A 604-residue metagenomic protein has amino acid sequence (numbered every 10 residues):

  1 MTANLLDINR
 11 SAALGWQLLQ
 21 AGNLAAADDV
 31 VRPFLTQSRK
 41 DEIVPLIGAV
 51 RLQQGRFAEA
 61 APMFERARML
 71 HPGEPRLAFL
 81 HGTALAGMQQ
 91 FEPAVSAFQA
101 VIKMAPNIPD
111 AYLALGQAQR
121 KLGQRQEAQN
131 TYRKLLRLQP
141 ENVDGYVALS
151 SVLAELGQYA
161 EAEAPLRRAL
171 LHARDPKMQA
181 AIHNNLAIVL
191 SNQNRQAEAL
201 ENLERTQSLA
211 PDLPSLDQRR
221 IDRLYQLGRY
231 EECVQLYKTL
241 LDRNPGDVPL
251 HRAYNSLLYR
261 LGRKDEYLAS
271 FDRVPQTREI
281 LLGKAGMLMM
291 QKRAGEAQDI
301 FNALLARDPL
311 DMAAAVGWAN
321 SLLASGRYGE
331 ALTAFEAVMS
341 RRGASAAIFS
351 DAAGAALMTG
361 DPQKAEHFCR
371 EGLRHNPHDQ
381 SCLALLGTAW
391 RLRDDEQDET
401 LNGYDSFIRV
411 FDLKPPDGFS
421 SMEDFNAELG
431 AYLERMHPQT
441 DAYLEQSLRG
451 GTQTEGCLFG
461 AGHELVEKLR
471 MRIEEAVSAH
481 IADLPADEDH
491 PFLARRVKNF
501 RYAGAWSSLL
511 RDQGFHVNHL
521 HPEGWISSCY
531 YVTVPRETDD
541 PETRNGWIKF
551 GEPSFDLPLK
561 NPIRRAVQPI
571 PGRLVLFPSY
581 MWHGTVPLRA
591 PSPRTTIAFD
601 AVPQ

Functional and structural regions predicted by a protein language model:
L5, S38-R39, P72, P106 (+8 more regions): Short coil turns that delineate tetratricopeptide repeat
R10, I43, L77, A111 (+8 more regions): TPR alpha-solenoid repeat register
Q20, Q53, G87, K121 (+8 more regions): Register position in tetratricopeptide repeats
E399-R495, F515: Non-heme Fe(II)/2-oxoglutarate
G460-E474, S478-L576, M581-Q604: Catalytic core of non-heme Fe(II) oxygenases with the double-stranded beta-helix
